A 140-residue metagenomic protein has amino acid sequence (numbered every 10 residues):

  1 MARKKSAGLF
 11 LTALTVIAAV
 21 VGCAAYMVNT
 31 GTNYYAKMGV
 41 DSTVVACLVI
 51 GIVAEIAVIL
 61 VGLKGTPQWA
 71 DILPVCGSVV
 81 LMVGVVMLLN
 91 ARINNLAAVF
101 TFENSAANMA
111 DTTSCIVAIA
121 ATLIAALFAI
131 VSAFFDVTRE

Functional and structural regions predicted by a protein language model:
M1-G51: N-terminal signal-anchor transmembrane alpha-helix
A2-T12, V44, P67-S78, N108-A118: Juxtamembrane helix-loop boundaries in multi-pass membrane proteins
L9-A13, F100-T138: Alpha-helical membrane-associated segments of multi-pass integral membrane proteins
T12-Y26, L48-V58, L81-L88, T122-S132: Helical transmembrane-bundle signal
M27-Y35, L63-T66, I93-L96, F134-T138: Transmembrane helix-loop junctions in multipass membrane proteins, especially transporters and channels
T30-V44, V85-A118: Interfacial non-cytosolic loop connecting adjacent transmembrane helices
V58-L89: Loop-to-transmembrane helix junctions at the membrane interface
